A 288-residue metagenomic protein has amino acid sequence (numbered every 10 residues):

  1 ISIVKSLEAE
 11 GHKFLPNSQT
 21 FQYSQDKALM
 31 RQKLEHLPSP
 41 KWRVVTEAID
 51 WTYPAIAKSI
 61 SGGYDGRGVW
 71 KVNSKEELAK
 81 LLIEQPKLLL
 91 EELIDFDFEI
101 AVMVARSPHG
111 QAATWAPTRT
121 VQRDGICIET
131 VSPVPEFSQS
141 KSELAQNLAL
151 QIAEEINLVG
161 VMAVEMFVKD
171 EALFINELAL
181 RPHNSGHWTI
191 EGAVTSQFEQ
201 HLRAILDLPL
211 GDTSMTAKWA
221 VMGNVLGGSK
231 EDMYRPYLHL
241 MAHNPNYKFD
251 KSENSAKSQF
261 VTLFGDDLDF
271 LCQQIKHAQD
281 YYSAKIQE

Functional and structural regions predicted by a protein language model:
I1-E8, S18-Y23: N-terminal glycine-rich "phosphate-gripper" loop used for MgATP/nucleotide binding and carboxylate activation
E10, L37, L81, T120 (+4 more regions): Change "in soluble alpha/beta enzymes" to "in soluble alpha/beta proteins
Q19-A101, A105-I152, I275-Q279: Active-site nucleotide/adenylate-binding loops and adjacent lid/helix of ATP-dependent enzymes
I83-E136, E143-I175, A179-G186, R203-D212 (+2 more regions): Phosphate-binding core of ATP-grasp and ATP-grasp-like enzymes
F137, T189-V194, L263: Short alpha-helix boundary/capping segments
I190-L208: C-terminal structural cap/anchor segments
R203-E288: Peripheral (often C-terminal) accessory segments that flank ATP-dependent C-N-forming ligase machineries
